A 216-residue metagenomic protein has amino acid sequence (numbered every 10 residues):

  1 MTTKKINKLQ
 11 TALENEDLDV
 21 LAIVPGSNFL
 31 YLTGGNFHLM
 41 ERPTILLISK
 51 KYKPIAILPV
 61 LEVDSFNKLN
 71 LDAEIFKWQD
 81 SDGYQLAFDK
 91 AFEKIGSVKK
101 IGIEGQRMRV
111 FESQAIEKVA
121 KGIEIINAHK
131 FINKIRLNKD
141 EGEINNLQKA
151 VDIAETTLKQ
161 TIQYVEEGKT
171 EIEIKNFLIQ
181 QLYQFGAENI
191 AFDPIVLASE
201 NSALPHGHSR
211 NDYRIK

Functional and structural regions predicted by a protein language model:
M1-T156: A composition/biophysics-driven feature that prefers long, compositionally simple stretches
S49-K50, G96, I190, A203-K216: Acidic/histidine-enriched ion/cofactor-binding microenvironments in catalytic or ligand-binding pockets
E62-V63, N201-A203: Active-site/binding-pocket entry motifs
K77, V151, E188-S202: Short, basic/aromatic beta-hairpin or loop at an interaction surface
L147, L178, V196: Conserved hydrophobic/aromatic pocket- or pore-lining residues that grip, position, or stack substrates in active sites
A154-T161, E171: Active-site pocket-lining segments that scaffold enzyme catalytic pockets across diverse folds
Q163-F177: A charged, amphipathic alpha-helical module
Q184-G186: Helix-rich terminal scaffold detector
